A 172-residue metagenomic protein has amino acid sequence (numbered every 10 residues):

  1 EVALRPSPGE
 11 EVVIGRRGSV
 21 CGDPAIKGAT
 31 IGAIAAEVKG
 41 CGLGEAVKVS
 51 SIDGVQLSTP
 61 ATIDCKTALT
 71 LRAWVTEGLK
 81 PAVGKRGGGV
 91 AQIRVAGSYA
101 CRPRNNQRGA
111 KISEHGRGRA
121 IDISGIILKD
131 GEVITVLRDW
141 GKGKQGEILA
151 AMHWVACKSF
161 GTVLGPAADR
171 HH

Functional and structural regions predicted by a protein language model:
V12-R94: Active-site acidic/histidine clusters and adjacent loop/turn architecture that either coordinate catalytic ions
A36-V38, G44, L69, K80 (+1 more regions): Catalytic cores and adjacent binding grooves of peptidoglycan-active enzymes
G54, G97-S98, G141: Residues that form or immediately flank small-molecule/cofactor binding pockets and catalytic motifs
P60-T62, N105-Q107, V136-D139: Short acidic, glycine/proline-rich loop/turn micro-motifs
G84-G118: Active-site-adjacent substructure of cysteine-protease-like catalytic cores
